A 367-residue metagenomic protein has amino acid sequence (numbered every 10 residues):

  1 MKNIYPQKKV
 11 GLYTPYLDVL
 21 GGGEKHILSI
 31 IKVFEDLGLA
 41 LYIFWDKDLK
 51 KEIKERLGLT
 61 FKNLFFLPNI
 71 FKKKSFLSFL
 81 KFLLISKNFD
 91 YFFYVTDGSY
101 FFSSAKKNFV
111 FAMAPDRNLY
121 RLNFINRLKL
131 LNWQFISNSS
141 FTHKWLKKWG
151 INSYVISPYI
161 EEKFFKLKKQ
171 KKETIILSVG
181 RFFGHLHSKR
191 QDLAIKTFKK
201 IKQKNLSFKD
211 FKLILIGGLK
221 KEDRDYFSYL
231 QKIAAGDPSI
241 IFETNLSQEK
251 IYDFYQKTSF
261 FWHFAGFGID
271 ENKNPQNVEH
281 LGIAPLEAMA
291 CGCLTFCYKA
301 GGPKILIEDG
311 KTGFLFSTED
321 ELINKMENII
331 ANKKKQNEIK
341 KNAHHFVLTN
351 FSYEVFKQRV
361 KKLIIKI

Functional and structural regions predicted by a protein language model:
A40-S99: Active-site donor-binding segments of glycosyltransferases and PAPS-dependent sulfotransferases
N132-K166: Donor nucleotide-sugar binding/catalytic pocket of nucleotide-sugar-dependent glycosyltransferases
K168-K189, I195-K200, I214: Conserved donor-binding/catalytic core segment of Leloir-type glycosyltransferases
F227-Y252: Nucleotide-activated donor-binding/catalytic signature segment of Leloir-type glycosyltransferases, i.e., the conserved
Q256-H280, C293: Acidic donor-binding loop of glycosyltransferase active sites
P285-C297: Short hydrophobic beta-strand element within catalytic cores of glycosyltransferases and related nucleotide-activated
E308-G310, F314-D320, N328-K334: Conserved acidic donor-binding segment of nucleotide-sugar-dependent glycosyltransferases
N328, K335-N350, F356-K362: A short, well-ordered alpha-helix in the C-terminal region of glycosyltransferases
